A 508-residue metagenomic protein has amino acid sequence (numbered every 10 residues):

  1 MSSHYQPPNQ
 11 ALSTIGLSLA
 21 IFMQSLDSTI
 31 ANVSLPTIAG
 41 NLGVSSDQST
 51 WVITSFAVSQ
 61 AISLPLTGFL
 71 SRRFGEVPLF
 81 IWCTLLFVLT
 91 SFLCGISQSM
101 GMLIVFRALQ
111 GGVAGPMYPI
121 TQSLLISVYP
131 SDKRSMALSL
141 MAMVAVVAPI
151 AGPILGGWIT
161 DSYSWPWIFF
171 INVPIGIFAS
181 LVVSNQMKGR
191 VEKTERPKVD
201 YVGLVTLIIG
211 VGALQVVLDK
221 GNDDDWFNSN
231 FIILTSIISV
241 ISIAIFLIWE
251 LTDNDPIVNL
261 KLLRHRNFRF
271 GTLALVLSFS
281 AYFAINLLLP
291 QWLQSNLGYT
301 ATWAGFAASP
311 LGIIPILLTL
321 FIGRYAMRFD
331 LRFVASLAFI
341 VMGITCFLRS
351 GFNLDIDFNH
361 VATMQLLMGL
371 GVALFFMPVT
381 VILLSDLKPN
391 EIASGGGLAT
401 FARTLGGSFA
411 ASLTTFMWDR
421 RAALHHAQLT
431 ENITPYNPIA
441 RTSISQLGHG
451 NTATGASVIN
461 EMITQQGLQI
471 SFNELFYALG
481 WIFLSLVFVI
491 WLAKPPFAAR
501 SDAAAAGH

Functional and structural regions predicted by a protein language model:
S3, Q48, F178, I382 (+2 more regions): Hydrophobic transmembrane architecture of multi-pass small-molecule transporters
P8-G68, R72, C83, S91 (+11 more regions): Transmembrane core module of solute transporters
V33, P65-L66, I120, I150 (+8 more regions): Residue-level hotspots within transmembrane alpha-helices of multi-pass secondary transporters
Q48, K133-L140, E391-L398: Cytoplasmic loop-to-transmembrane helix junctions
L64-G203: Helix-loop-helix hairpins in multi-pass membrane proteins, especially solute transporters
A148-A151, I285, V361-I439: Small-residue-rich alpha-helical segments with characteristic i,i+4
P174-E192, I209-K220, I238-T252, V487-K494: C-terminal membrane-cytosol helix-exit motif in multi-pass small-molecule transporters
